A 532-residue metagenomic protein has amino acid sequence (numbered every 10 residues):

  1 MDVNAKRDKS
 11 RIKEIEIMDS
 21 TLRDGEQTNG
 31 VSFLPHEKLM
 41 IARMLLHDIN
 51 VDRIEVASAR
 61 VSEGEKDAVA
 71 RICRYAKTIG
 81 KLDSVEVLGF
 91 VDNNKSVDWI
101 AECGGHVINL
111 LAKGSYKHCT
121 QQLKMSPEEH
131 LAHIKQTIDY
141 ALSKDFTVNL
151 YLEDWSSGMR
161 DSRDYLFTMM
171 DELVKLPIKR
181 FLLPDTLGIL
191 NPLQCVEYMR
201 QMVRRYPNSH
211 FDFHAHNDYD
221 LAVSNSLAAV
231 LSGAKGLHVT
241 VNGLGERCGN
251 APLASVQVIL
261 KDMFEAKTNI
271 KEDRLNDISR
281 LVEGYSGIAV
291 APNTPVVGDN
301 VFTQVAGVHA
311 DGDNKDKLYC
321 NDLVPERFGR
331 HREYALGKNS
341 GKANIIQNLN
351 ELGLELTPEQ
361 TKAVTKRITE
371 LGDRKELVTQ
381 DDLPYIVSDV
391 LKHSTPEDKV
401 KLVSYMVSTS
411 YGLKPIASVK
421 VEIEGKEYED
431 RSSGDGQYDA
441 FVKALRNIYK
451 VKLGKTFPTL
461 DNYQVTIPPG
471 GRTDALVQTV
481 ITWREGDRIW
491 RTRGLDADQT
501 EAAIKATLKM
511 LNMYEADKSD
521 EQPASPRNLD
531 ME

Functional and structural regions predicted by a protein language model:
D2-T21, F264-R431, G471-L476: A mid-to-C-terminal "edge-of-domain" accessory segment
I12-I17, R23-R53, R74-G80, N93-N149 (+2 more regions): Alpha/beta enzyme core
Q27-T28, S32, E37-I41, L46 (+2 more regions): Non-catalytic terminal/interface segments that mediate subunit docking, oligomerization, and allosteric communication
V31, S58-S62, F90, P127 (+13 more regions): Hydrophobic alpha-helical scaffolding
D48, Y75-I79, L111, T137-Y140 (+13 more regions): Change "in soluble alpha/beta enzymes" to "in soluble alpha/beta proteins
R60-L88, D92-V97: N-terminal active-site wall of soluble small-molecule enzyme domains
L187-L190, E197-N314, Y319: Catalytic alpha/beta core domains of metabolic enzymes, predominantly
R488-A524, N528-M531: Mixed-charge, glycine-accented linear interaction segment located at domain edges/termini
